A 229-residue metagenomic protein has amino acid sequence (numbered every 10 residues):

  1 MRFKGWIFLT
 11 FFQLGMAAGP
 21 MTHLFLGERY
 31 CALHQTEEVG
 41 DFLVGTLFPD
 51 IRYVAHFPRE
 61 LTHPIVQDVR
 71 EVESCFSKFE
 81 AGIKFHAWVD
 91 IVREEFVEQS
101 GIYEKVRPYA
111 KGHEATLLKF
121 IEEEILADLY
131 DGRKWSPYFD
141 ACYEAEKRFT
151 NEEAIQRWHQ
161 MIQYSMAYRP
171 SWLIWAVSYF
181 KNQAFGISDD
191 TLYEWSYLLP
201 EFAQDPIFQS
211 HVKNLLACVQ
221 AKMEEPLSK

Functional and structural regions predicted by a protein language model:
M1-L9: Sec-dependent signal peptide recognition, specifically the positively charged N-region followed immediately by
L9, Q13-K229: N-terminal leader/auxiliary helical segments
